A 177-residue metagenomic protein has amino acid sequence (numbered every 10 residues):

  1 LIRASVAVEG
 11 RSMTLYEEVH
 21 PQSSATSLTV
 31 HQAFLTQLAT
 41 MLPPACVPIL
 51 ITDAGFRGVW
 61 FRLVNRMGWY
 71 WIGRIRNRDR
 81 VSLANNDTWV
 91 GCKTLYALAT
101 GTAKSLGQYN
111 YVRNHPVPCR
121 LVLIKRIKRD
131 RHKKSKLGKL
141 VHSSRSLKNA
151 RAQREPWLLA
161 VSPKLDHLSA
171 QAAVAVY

Functional and structural regions predicted by a protein language model:
L1: Two-metal-ion RNase H-like nuclease active-site motif
A7-Y177: Single, function-defining residue in the core of a domain
